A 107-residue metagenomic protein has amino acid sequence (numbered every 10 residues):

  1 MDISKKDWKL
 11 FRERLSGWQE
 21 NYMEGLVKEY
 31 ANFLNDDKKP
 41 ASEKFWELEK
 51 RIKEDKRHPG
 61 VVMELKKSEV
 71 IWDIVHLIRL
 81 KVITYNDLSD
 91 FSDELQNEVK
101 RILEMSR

Functional and structural regions predicted by a protein language model:
M1-R107: Acidic, Ser/Pro/Thr-rich low-complexity regulatory regions and the short amphipathic helical interaction modules they
